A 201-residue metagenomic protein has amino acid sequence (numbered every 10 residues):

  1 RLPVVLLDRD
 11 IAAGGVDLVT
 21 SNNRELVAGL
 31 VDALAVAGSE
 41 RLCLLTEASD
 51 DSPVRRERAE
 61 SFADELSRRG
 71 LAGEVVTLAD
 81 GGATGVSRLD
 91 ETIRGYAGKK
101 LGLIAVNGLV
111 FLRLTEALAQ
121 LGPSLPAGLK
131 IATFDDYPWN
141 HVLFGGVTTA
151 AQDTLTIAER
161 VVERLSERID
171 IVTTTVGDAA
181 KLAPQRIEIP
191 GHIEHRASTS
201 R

Functional and structural regions predicted by a protein language model:
R1-L26, L109, D135-V147: Flexible loop/hinge segments that line or gate small-molecule binding clefts
P3, R41-L42, K100-G102: Residues that mark the start of a beta-strand
D8, T20, T46, T77 (+3 more regions): Short beta-strand/turn micro-motifs composed of small residues that flank or help shape donor/cofactor-binding pockets
D17-L44, A83-E91, F111, Q152-T174: Hydrophobic alpha-helical segments within soluble ligand-binding/sensing domains
L30-R69, D178-S198: An alpha-beta-alpha
E40-R41, G73-V75, S124-K130: Short acidic capping loops at alpha-helix termini that bridge into adjacent secondary structure
V75-T84: Short beta->alpha junction loops
R94-I104, G108-R201: Flexible loop/turn connectors
